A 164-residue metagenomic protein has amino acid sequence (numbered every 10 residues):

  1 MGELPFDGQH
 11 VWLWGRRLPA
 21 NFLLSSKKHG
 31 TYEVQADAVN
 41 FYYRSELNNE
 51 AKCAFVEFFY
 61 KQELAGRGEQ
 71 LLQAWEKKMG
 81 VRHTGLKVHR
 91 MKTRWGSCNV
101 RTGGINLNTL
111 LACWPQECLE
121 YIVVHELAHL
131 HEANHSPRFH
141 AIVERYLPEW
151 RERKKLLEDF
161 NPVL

Functional and structural regions predicted by a protein language model:
M1-E120, L130-L164: Active-site-proximal or metal-binding-adjacent scaffold patches in catalytic folds
V123: Walker B beta-strand of ABC/ABC-like P-loop ATPase nucleotide-binding domains, specifically the conserved hydrophobic
E126: Walker B catalytic acidic pair
